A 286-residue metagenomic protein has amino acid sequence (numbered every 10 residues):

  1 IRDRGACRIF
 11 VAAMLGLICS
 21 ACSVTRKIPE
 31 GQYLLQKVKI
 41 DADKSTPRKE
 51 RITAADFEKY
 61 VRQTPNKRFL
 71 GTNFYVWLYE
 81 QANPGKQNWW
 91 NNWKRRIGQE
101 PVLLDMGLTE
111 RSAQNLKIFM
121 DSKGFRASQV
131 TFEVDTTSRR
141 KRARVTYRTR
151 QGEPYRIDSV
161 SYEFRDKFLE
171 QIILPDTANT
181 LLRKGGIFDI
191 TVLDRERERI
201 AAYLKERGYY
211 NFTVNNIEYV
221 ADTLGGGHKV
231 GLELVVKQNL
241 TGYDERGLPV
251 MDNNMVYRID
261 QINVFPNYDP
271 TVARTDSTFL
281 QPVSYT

Functional and structural regions predicted by a protein language model:
I1-F10: Bacterial N-terminal signal peptides that target proteins for export
A6, I18-A21: The N-terminal extracellular segments of secreted preproproteins, especially immediately downstream of signal
V11-C19: Bacterial N-terminal signal peptides
A21-Y285: Interaction-mediating elements
